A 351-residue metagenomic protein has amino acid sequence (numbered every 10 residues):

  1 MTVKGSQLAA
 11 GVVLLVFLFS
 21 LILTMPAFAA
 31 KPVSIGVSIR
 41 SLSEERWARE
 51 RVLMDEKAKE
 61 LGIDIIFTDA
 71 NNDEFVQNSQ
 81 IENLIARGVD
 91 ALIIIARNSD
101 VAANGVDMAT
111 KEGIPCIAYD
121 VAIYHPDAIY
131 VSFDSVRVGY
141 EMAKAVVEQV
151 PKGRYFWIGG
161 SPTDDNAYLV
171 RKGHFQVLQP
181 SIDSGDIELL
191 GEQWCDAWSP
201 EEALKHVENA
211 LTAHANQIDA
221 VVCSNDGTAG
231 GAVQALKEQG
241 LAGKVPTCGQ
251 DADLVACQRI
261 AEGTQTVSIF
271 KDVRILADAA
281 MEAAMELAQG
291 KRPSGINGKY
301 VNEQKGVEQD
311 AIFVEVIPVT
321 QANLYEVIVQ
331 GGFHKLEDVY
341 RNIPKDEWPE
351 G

Functional and structural regions predicted by a protein language model:
M1-L14: Bacterial N-terminal signal peptides that target proteins for export
T2-V3, P26-G351: A residue-level marker of the well-folded mature domains of exported/periplasmic proteins
G11-T24: Bacterial N-terminal signal peptides
